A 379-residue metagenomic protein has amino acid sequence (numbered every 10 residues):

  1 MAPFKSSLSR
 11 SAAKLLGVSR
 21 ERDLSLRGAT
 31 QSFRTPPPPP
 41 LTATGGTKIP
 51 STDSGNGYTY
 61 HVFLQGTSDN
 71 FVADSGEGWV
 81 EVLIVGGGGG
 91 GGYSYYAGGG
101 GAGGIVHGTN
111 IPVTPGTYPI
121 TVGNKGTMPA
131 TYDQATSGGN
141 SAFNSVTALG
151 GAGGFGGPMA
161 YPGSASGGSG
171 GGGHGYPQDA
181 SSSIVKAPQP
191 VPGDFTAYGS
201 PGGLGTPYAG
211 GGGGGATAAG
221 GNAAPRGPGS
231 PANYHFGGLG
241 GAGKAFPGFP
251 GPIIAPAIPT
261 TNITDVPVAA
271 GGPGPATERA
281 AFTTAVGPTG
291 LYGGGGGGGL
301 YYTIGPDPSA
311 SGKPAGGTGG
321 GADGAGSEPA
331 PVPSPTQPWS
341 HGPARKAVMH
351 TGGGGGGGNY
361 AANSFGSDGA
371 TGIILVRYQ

Functional and structural regions predicted by a protein language model:
A2-T30, P36-Q379: Low-complexity, glycine/proline-biased repetitive segments and flexible coils/loops
